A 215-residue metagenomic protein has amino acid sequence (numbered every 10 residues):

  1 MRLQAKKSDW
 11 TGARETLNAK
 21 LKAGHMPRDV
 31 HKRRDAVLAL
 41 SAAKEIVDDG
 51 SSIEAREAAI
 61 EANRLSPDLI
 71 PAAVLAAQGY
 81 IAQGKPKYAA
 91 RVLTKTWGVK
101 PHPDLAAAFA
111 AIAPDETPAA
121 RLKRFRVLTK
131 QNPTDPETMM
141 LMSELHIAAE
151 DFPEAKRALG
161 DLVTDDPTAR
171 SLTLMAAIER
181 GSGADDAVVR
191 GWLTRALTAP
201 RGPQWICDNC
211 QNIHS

Functional and structural regions predicted by a protein language model:
M1-S215: Repeat-based scaffolding regions
